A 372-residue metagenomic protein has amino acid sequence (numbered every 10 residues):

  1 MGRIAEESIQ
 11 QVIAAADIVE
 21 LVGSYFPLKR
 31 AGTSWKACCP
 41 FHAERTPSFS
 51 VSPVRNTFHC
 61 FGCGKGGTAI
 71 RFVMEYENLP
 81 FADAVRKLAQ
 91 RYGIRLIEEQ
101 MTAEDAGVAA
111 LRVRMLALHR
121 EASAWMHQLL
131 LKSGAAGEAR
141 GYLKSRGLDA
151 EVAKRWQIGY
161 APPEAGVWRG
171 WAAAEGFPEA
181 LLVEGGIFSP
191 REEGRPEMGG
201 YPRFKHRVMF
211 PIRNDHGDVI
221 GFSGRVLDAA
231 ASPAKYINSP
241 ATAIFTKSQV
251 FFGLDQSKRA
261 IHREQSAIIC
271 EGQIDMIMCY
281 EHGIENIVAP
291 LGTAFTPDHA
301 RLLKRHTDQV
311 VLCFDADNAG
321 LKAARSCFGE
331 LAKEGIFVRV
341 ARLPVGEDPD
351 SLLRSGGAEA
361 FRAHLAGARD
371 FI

Functional and structural regions predicted by a protein language model:
M1-A106, P162, A363: N-terminal structured subdomain of primase-like DNA metabolism proteins
Q10, E75-I94, H206-V226, A341 (+2 more regions): Structured, non-catalytic alpha/beta "coupling" segments that mediate domain-domain communication and provide generic
A16, A31, E104-A124, P162-H306 (+2 more regions): Phosphate-handling DNA/RNA-contact segment within nucleic-acid enzymes
I70, A267-I269, D308-A319, A341-R342: Acidic beta-strand-to-loop metal/phosphate-binding motif
G107-K154: Non-catalytic interaction/clamp surfaces of large macromolecular machines
I274, F295, F314-A324, R342-E347: Acidic, metal-coordinating catalytic cores used for nucleic-acid/nucleotide bond scission and strand-transfer chemistry
G335-I372: C-terminal or mid-to-C-terminal helical accessory/interaction module adjacent to the motor/catalytic core
